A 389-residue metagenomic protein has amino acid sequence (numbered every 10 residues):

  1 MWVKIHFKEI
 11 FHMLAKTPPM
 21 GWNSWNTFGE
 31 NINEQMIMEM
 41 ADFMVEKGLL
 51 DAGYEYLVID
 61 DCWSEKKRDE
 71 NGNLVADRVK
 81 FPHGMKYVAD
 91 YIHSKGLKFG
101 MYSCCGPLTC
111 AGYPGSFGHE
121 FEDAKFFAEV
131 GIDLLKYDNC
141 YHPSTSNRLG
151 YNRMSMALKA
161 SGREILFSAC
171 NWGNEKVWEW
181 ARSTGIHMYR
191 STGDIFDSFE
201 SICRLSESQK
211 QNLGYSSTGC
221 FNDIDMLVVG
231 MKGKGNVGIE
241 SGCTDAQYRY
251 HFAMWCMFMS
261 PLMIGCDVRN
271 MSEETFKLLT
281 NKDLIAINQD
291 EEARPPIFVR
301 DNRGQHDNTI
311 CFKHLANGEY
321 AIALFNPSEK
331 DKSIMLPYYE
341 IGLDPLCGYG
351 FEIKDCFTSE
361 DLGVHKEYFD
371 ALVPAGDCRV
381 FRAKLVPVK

Functional and structural regions predicted by a protein language model:
M1-H12: Short, Lys/Arg-enriched N-terminal segments with co-localized hydrophobic residues within the first ~10-30 amino acids
M13, H119-E122, K159-A160, L166-D267: Glycan-recognition surfaces
P18-S24, G53-I59, K98-S103, D133-D138 (+6 more regions): Structural recognition of the beta-strand scaffold that forms the well-ordered cores of secreted hydrolase catalytic
W25-T27, C62, C104-L108, C140-H142 (+2 more regions): Active-site beta-loop-alpha junctions enriched in small/polar residues
M36, M40, M44-S144: Aromatic-lined carbohydrate-binding/catalytic grooves of carbohydrate-active enzymes
R249, W255-F258, M263-G265, G304-P345: Carbohydrate-binding surface patches
Y250-R300: Catalytic cores of secreted or luminal carbohydrate-active enzymes
V364-K389: C-terminal beta-strand-rich structural cap/linker in extracellular carbohydrate-active enzymes
